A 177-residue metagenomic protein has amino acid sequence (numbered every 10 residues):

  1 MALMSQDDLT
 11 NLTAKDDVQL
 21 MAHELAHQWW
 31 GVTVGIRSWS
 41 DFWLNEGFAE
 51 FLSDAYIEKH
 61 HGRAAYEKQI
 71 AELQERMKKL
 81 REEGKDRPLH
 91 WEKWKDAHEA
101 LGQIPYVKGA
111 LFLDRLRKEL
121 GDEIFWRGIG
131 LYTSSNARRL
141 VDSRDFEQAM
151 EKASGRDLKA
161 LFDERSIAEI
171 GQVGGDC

Functional and structural regions predicted by a protein language model:
M1-C177: Hydrophobic alpha-helical and helix-loop surface patches within well-folded domains that function as non-catalytic
